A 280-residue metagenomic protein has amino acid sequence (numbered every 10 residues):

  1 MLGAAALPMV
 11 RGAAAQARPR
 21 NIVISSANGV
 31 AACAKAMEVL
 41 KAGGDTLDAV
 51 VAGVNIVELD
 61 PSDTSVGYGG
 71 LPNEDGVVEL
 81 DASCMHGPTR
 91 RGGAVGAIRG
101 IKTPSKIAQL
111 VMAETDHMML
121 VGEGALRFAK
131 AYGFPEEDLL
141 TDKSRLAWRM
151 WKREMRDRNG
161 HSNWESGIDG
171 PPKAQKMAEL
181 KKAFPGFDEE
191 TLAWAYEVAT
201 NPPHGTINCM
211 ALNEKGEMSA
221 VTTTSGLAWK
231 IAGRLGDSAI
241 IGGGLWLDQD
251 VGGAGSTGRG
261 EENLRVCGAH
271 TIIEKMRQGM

Functional and structural regions predicted by a protein language model:
M1-V10: N-terminal export leaders
G3, Q16-M280: Alpha/propeptide regions of enzymes that mature by internal proteolysis
R11-A15: Sec/Tat signal peptide C-region and signal peptidase I cleavage site
